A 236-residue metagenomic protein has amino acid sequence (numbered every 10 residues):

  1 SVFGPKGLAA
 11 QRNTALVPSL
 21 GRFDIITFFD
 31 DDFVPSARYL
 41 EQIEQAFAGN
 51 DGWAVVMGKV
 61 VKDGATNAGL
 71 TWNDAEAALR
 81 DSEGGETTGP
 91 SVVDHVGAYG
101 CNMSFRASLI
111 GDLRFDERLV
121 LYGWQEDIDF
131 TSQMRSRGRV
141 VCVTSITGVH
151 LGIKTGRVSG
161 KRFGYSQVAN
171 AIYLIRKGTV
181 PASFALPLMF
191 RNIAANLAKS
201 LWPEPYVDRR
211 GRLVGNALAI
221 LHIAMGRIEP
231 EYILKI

Functional and structural regions predicted by a protein language model:
A9-I25: Active-site nucleotide-sugar/metal-binding loop of Leloir-type enzymes
F23-V34: Short beta-strand-to-loop acidic/aromatic patch adjacent to the donor-nucleotide binding site
D32-P35, V61, R118, D129: A short, conserved beta-strand element in the Rossmann-like catalytic core that flanks the donor/metal-binding loop
R38-T71: Conserved donor NDP-sugar-binding/catalytic core segment of glycosyltransferases
A75-H95: Short, flexible, basic/aromatic active-site loop/helix in glycosyltransferases
G97-L113, L119-I146: A short, conserved alpha-helix in the catalytic core of glycosyltransferases
R139, V143-K161, N170-L174: Active-site donor/metal-binding and catalytic loop motifs of nucleotide-sugar-dependent glycosylation enzymes
K161-N170, V180-I236: Non-catalytic, C-terminal membrane-associated alpha-helical segments of glycosyltransferases
